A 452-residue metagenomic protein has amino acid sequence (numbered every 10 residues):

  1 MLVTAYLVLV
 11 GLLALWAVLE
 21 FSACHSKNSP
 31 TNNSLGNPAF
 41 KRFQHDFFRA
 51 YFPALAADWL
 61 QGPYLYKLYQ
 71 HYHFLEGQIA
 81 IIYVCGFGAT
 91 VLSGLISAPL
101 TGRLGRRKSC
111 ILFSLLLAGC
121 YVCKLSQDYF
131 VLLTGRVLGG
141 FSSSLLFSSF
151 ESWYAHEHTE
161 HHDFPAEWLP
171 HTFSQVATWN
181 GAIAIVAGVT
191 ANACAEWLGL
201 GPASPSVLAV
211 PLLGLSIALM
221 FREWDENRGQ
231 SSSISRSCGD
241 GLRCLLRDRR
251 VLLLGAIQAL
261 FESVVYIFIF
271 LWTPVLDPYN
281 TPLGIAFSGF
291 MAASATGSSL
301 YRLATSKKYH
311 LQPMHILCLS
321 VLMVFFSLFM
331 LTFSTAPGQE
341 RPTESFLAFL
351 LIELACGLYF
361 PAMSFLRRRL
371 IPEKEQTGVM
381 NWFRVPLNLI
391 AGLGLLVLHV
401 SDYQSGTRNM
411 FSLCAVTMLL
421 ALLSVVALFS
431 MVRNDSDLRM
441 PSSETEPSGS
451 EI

Functional and structural regions predicted by a protein language model:
T4-W16, A203-F221, N409-L428: Symmetry-related core transmembrane helices of the 12-TM Major Facilitator Superfamily/SLC fold
F21-P30, L200-I234, K307, V426-P441: Helix-loop junctions on the cytosolic side of multi-pass membrane transporters, especially the intracellular loop
S29-K41, W224-I257, E444-I452: Juxtamembrane intracellular "pre-TM" segments in multi-pass secondary transporters
R42-Q44, L125-R136, M330-F349, Y359: Helix-loop junctions at membrane interfaces in 12-TM secondary transporters
D46, A50-K67, I79-T101, K108 (+8 more regions): Substrate-agnostic recognition of the 12-TM MFS/MFS-like secondary transporter fold
G105-L112, P205, H310-S320, V379 (+1 more regions): Juxtamembrane helix-start motifs in multi-pass secondary transporters
K108-C123, H315-M330: Structural signature of the two symmetry-related core transmembrane helices
C120-K124, G139, M220, M330-L331 (+2 more regions): MFS-fold secondary transporters
